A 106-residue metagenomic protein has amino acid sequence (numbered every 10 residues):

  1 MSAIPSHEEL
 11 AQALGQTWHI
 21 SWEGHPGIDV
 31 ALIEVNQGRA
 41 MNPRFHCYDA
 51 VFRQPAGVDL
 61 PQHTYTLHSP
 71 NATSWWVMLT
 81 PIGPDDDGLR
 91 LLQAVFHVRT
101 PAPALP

Functional and structural regions predicted by a protein language model:
M1-P106: Surface-exposed, beta-sheet-biased, low-hydrophobicity segments with strongly acidic/polar composition
